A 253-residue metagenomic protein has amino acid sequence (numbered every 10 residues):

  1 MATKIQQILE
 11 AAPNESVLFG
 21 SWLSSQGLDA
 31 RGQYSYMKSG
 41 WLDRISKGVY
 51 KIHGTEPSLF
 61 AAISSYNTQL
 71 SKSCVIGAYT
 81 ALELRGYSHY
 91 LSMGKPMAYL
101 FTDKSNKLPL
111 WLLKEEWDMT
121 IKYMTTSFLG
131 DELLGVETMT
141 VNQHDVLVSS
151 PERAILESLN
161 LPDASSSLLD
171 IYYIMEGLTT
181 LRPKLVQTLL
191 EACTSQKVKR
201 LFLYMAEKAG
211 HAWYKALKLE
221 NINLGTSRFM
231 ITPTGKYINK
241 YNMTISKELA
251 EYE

Functional and structural regions predicted by a protein language model:
M1-Y79, T179-V198, Y252-E253: Short beta-edge/loop segments at beta->alpha junctions of small alpha/beta modules that act as binding/recognition
S35, T80-L84, A154-S158: Residue-level signal for well-ordered alpha-helical scaffold segments within enzymatic catalytic domains
K38-G40, Y50-K51, P96-F101, N221-I222: Short linear loop/turn motifs
I63-T68, L113-E115, T194, A206 (+1 more regions): Long, compositionally biased
S65-L91, K95-A98, I222-F229, G235-Y237 (+2 more regions): Positively charged, aromatic-accented nucleic-acid-binding surfaces
A78, L82-L134: Exposed, interaction-prone assembly regions rather than primary DNA-binding/catalytic cores
L133-E253: Hydrophobic alpha-helical interaction segments
